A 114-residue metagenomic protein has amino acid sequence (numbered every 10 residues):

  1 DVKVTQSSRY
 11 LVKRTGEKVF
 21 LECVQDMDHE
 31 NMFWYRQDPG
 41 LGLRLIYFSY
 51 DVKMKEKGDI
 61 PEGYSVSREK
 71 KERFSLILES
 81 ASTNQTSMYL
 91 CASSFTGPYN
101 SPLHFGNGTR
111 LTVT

Functional and structural regions predicted by a protein language model:
D1-T114: Extracellular domains of the immunoglobulin superfamily
